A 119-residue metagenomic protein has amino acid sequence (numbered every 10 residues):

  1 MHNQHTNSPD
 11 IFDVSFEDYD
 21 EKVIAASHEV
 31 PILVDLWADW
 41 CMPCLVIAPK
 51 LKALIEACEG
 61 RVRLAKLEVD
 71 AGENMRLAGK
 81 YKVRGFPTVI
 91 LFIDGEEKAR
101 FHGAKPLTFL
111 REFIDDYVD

Functional and structural regions predicted by a protein language model:
M1-I11, A53, D119: N-terminal targeting signals for export/organelle localization
F12-I32, M75: A short beta-strand-turn-helix
D13-V14, L36, I47-I55, E59-M75: Thiol-based oxidoreductase modules, predominantly thioredoxin-like and allied folds used for disulfide exchange
V30, W37-W40, G85: Short pre-active-site segment immediately N-terminal to redox-active cysteine/selenocysteine motifs in thiol-based
D35-W37, L91: Structural cue for short, hydrophobic secondary-structure segments
C41-C44, V89: The canonical Cys-X-X-Cys-His
K80: Chalcogenol-based redox active-site neighborhoods
R84-D119: Non-catalytic, surface beta->alpha helical segment in thiol-disulfide oxidoreductase systems
